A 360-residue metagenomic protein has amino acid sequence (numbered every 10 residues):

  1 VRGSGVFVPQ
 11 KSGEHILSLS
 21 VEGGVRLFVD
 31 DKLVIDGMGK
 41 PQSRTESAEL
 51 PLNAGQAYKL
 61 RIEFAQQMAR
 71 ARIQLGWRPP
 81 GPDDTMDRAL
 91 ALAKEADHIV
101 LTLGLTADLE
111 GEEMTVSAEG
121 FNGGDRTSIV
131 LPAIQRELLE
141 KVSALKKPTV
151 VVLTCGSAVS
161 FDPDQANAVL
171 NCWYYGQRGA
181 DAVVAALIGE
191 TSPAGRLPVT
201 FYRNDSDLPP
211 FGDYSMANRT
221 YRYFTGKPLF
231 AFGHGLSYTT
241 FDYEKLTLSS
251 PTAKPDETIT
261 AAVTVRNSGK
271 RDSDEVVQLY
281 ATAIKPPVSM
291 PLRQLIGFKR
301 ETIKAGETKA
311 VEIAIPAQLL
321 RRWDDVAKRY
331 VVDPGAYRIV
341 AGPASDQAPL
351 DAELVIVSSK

Functional and structural regions predicted by a protein language model:
V1-K360: C-terminal non-catalytic regions of proteins with extracellular/luminal or membrane-system context
